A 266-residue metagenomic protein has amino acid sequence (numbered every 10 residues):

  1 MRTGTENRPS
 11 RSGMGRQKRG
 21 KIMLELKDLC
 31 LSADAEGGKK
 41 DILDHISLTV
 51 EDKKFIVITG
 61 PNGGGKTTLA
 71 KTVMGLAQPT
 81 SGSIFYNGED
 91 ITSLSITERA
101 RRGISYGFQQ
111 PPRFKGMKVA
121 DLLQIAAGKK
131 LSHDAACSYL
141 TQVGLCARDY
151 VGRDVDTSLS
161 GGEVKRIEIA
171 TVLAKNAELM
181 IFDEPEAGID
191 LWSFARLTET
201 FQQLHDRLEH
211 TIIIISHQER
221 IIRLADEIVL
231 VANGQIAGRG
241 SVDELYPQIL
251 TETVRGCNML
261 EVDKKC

Functional and structural regions predicted by a protein language model:
L24, I42-L43: Conserved structural motif at the start of ABC-family nucleotide-binding domains
T59-P61: The feature captures the beta-strand-to-loop junction immediately N-terminal to the Walker
M74: Helix-to-loop junction immediately C-terminal to a conserved catalytic motif
G82-E89, A135: Conserved ABC transporter NBD signature motif
D90-S105, I249: ABC ATPase NBD coupling module
Q110, G116-S132: Q-loop/switch helix immediately C-terminal to the Walker
E184-P185: Walker B catalytic motif
Q235-N258: Conserved beta-strand-loop-alpha-helix hinge in the C-terminal portion of ABC ATPase nucleotide-binding domains
